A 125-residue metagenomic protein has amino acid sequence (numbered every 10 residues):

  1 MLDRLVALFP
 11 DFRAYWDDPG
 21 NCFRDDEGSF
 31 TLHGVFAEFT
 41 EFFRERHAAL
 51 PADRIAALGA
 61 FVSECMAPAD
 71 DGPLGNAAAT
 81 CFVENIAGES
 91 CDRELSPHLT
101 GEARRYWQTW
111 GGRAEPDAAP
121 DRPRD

Functional and structural regions predicted by a protein language model:
M1-R4, L8, C91-L95: Eukaryotic alpha-helical solenoid repeat scaffolds
L2, V6, T40, A56-S63 (+1 more regions): Hydrophobic core segments within long, regular secondary-structure runs in both alpha- and beta-rich folds
R13-W16: Extended alpha-helical scaffold segments
C22-D26, C65-D70, W110-D117: Helix-loop junctions that connect tandem helical modules in alpha-solenoid scaffolds
F23-F30, A49: Short, solvent-exposed segments of well-ordered alpha helices
T31-E41: HEAT-repeat alpha-solenoid elements in large eukaryotic scaffold proteins
R46-G101: Amphipathic protein-protein interaction modules
D92-D125: Eukaryotic acidic, Ser/Thr-rich intrinsically disordered low-complexity regions
